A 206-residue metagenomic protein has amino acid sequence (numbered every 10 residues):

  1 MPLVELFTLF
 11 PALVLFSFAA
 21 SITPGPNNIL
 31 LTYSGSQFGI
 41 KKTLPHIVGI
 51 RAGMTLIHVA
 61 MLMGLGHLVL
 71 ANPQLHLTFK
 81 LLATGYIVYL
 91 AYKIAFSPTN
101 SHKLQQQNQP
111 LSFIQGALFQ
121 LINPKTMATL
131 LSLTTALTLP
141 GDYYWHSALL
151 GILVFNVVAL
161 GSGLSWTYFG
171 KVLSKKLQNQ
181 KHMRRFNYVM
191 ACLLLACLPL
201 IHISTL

Functional and structural regions predicted by a protein language model:
L3-L77, L130-G151: Juxtamembrane transmembrane-helix termini in multi-pass membrane transport proteins
P11-F16, G85-V88, I114-L118, V154-F155: Short alpha-helical transmembrane interface motifs in multi-pass membrane proteins
F18, I22, L56, Y92 (+3 more regions): Hydrophobic/aromatic residues within the transmembrane alpha-helices of Major Facilitator Superfamily
N27, G49, G53-L65, I87-L90 (+3 more regions): Alpha-helical transmembrane segments and their lipid-water interface positions in multi-pass membrane proteins
I50-G53, A117-A128, N187-M190: Select subsegments of transmembrane alpha-helices in polytopic membrane proteins, especially boundary-proximal
H58-L62, L121-S132, L193-L206: Hydrophobic alpha-helical transmembrane segments in multi-pass integral membrane proteins
L70-N100, N156-F169, S174-L206: Selective transmembrane alpha-helices of multi-pass membrane proteins
F96-L111: Flexible cytoplasmic inter-helical loops of multi-pass small-molecule transporters
